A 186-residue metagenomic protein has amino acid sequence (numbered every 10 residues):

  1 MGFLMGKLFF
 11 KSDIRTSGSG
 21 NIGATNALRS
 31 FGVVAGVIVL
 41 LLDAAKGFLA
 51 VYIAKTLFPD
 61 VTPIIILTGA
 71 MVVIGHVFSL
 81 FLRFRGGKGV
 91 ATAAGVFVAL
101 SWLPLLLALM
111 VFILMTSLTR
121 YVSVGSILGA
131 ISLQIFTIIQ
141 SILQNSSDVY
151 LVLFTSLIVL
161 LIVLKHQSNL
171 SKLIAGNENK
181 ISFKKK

Functional and structural regions predicted by a protein language model:
L4-V34, S171-K186: Cytosolic, membrane-interface loops and tails of multi-pass inner-membrane proteins
K7, V73-F84, M115-V122: Transmembrane alpha-helix interface/packing and boundary motifs in multi-pass membrane proteins, characterized by
D13-A24, F81-A94, Y121-A130: Short, non-helical or kinked segments that cap or interrupt transmembrane helices
L28-F31, A54-L57, M71, G89-T119 (+1 more regions): Interfacial segments of multi-pass membrane proteins
R29-K55, T68, L82: Multi-pass membrane catalytic core of lipid/isoprenoid biosynthesis enzymes
V72-H76, F112-T116, T137, T155-K165: Alpha-helical transmembrane segments of multi-pass membrane proteins
L106, V122-A130, S146-I158: Loop-to-transmembrane alpha-helix initiation sites
Y150-K186: C-terminal membrane-associated helical module and adjoining short loops/tails
